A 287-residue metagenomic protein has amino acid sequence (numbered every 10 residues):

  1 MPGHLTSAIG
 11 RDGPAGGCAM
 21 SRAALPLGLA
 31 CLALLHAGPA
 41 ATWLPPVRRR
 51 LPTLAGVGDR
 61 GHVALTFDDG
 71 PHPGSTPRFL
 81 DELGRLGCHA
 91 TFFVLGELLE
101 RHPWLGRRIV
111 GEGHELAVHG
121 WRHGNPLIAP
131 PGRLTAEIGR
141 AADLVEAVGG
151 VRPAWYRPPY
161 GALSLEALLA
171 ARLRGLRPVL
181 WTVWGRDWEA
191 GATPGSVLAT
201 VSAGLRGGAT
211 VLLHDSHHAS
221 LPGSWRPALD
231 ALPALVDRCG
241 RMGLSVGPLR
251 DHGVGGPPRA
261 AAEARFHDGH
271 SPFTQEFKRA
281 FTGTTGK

Functional and structural regions predicted by a protein language model:
P2, T6-A55: N-terminal membrane-anchoring alpha-helices
A41, P45-G58, R85-L86, E100 (+2 more regions): C-terminal domain-boundary segment and adjacent tail
A41-L127, R133, E137, L144-G149 (+1 more regions): Active-site beta->alpha N-cap acidic-glycine motif
D68, L83, F92, L116 (+4 more regions): Divalent metal-coordination and catalytic microenvironments
G70, L95-E97, W121, P158-G161 (+3 more regions): Active-site beta-loop-alpha junctions enriched in small/polar residues
G124-A129, D187-E189, H218-P222: A short acidic, helix-capping loop that chelates divalent metal ions and anchors anionic groups
P131-I138, A192-A199, W225-L232: Charged helix-capping and loop-helix junction motifs
A162, L168-G204, L244-G255: His/Asp/Glu-enriched short active-site or ligand-binding loop at hydrolase and phosphoryl-transfer sites
